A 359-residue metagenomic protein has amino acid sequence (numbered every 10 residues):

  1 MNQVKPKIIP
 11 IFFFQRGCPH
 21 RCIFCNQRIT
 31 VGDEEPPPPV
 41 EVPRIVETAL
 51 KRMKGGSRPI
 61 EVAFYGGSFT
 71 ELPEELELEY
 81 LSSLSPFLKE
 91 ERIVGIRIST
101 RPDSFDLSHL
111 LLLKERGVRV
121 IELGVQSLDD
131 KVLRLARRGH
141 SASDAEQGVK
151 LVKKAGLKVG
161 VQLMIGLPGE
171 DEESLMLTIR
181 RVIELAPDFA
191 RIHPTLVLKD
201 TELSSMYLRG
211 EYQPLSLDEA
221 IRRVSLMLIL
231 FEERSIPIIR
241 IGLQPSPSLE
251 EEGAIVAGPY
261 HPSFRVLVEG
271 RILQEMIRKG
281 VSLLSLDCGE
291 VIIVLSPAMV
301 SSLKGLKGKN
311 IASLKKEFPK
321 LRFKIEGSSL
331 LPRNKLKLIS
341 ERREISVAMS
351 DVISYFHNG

Functional and structural regions predicted by a protein language model:
M1-V31, L50-G66, T70, S99-R101 (+2 more regions): N-terminal pre-triad scaffold of radical SAM enzymes
N2-K7, G210-G359: Auxiliary Fe-S-binding modules of radical SAM enzymes
F13-G17, H193-L198, Q244: Short glycine-enriched loops at secondary-structure junctions
H20-C22, L198-S204, L249-E251: Short acidic/His/Gly/Ser-rich catalytic and metal-binding motifs that mark active-site loops of diverse hydrolases
T30-R44, G66-I221: Conserved non-cysteine loop/helix-boundary elements of the Radical SAM core domain that shape
R44-G55, S225, I229: A short, N-terminal amphipathic alpha-helix
K54-P59, E90-I93, S285-C288: Short helix-terminating capping/connector loops at secondary-structure junctions
I60, V94, R119, D188 (+2 more regions): Short acidic/polar active-site loop segments enriched in Thr and Asp
